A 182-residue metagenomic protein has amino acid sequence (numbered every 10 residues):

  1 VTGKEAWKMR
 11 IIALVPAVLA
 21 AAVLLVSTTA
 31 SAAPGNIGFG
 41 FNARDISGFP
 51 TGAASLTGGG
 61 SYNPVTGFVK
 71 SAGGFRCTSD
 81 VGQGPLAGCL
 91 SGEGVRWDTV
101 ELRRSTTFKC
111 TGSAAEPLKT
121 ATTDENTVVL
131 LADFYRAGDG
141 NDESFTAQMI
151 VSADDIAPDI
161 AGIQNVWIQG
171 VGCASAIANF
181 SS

Functional and structural regions predicted by a protein language model:
V1, V26-A33: Basic/polar N-terminal segments that are highly enriched at the extreme N-terminus, encompassing both cleavable
V1-K8: Short, Lys/Arg-enriched N-terminal segments with co-localized hydrophobic residues within the first ~10-30 amino acids
I11-A13: Mobile, glycine-rich extracellular loop/lid and propeptide segments that shape or gate substrate/ligand access
V15-V26: Bacterial N-terminal signal peptides
A30-R96, E101, I163-S182: N-terminal segment immediately downstream of the Sec signal-peptide cleavage site in secreted/extracellular proteins
V81-Y135: An exposed acidic His-Trp-rich patch
S113-G172: Extracytosolic low-complexity repeat regions of secreted or lipid-anchored proteins
